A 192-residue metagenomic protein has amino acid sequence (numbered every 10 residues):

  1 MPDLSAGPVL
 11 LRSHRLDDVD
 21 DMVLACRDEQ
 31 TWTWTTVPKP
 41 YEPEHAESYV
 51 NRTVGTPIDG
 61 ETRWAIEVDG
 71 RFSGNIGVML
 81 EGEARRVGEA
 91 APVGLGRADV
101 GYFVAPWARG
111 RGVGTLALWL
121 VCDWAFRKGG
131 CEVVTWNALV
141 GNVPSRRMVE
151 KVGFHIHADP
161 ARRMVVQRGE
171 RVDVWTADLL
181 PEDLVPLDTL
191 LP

Functional and structural regions predicted by a protein language model:
M1-Q30, R63-P192: Acyl-donor (CoA/ACP) binding surface of acyl/acetyltransferases
Q30-R52: Conserved GNAT-fold acetyl-CoA-binding loop/helix
W34-K39, G60-I66: A short, aromatic/hydrophobic, helix- or strand-capping loop or linear motif that either lines the entrance/gate
R52-T53, W124: A generic secondary-structure signal
V54-D59: Short loop/turn motifs at secondary-structure junctions and domain boundaries
